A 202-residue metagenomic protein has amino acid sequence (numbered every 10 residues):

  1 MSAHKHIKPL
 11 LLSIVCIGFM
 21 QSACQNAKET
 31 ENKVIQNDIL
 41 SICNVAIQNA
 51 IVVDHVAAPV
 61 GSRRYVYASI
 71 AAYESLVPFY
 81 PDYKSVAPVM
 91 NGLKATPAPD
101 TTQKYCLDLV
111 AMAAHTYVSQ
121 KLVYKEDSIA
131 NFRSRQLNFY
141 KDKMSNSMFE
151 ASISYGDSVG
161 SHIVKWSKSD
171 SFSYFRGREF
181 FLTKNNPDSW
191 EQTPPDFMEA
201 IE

Functional and structural regions predicted by a protein language model:
S2-L11: Bacterial N-terminal signal peptides that target proteins for export
M20-A23: C-terminal motif of bacterial Sec signal peptides marking the signal peptidase cleavage site
Q25-E202: Acidic/polar surface patches and capping/hinge elements
